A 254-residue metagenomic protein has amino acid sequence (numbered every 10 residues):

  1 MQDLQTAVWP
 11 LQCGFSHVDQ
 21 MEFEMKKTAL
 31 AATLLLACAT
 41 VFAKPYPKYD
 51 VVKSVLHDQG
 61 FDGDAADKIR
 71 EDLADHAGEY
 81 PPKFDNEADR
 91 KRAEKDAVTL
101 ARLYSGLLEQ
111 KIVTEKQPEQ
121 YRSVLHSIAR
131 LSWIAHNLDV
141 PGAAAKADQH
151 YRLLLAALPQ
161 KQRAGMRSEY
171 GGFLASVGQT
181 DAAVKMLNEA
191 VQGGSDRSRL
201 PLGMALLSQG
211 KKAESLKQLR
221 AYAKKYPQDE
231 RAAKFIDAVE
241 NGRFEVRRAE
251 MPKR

Functional and structural regions predicted by a protein language model:
C38-T40: N-terminal signal peptide c-region/cleavage motif recognized by signal peptidases
F42-L107: N-terminal leader/linker segments that initiate helical-solenoid repeat arrays
F61-N86, Q117-L138, A164-G165, E169: Amphipathic alpha-helical repeat scaffolds of TPR domains
D96, E119-V124, A143, Q162 (+3 more regions): Structural signature of alpha-solenoid helical repeat junctions
L103-R122, L153-R163: Flexible helix-coil transition and linker loops at the boundaries of alpha-helical arrays
H126-P201: Alpha-helical adaptor scaffolds
I134, S176, S208, N241-E245: Register position in tetratricopeptide repeats
K217-R254: Terminal, low-structured helical/coil segments at or just beyond the last alpha-helical repeat
